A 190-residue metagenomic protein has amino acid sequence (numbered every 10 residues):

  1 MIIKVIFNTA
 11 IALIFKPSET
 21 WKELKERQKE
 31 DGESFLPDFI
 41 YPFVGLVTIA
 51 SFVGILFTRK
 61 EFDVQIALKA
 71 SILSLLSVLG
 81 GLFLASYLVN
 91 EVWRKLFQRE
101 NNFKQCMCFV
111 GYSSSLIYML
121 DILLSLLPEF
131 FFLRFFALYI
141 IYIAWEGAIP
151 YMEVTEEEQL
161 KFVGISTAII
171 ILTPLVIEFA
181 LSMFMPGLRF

Functional and structural regions predicted by a protein language model:
I2-N101: Selected alpha-helical membrane-embedding segments in polytopic membrane proteins
V47-T48, F52, I170-V176: Hydrophobic core of alpha-helical transmembrane segments in multi-pass integral membrane proteins
F52-Q65, L120-P128, V176-L181: Transmembrane helix-loop junctions in multi-pass membrane proteins
N90, R94-L175: Hydrophobic alpha-helical transmembrane segments and adjacent short intramembrane/lumenal linkers of inner/organellar
T173-F190: Juxtamembrane boundary at the C-terminal end of a transmembrane helix
